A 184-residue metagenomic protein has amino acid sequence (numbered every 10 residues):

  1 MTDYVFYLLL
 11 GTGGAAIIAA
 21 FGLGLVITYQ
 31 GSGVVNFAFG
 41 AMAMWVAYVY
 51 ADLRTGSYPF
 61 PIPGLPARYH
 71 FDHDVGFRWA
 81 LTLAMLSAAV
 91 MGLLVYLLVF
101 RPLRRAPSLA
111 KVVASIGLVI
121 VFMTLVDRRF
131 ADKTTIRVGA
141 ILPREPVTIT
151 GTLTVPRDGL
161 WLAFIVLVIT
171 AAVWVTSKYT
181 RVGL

Functional and structural regions predicted by a protein language model:
M1-S32, F37-L184: Small-residue-rich transmembrane alpha-helical segments that form helix-helix packing/gating elements in polytopic
